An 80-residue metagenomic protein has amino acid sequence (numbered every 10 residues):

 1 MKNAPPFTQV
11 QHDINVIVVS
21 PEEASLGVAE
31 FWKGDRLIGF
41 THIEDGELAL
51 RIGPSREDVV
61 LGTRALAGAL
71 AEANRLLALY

Functional and structural regions predicted by a protein language model:
M1-Y80: Terminal leader/tail segments of proteins
